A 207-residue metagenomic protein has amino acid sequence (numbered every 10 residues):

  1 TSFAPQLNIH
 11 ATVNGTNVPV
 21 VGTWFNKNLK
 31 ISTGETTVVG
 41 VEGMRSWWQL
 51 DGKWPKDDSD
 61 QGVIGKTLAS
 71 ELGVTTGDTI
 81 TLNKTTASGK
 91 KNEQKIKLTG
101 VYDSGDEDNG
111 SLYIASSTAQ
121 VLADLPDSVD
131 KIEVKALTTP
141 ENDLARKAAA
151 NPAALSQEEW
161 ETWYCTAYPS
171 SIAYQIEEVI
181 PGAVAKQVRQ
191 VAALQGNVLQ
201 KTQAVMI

Functional and structural regions predicted by a protein language model:
T1-G22, K27, K53, W160 (+2 more regions): Hydrophobic, regular-secondary-structure patches
P5-L7, T16-W24, G34-V121, L125-D130 (+1 more regions): Hydrophobic secondary-structure segments that place a key small or acidic residue at a functional site
V13, L29-K30, L72, E141-L144 (+1 more regions): Short acidic/glycine-rich loop or secondary-structure boundary segments that cap or lie
T85-T86, K90-K97, V101-A204: Mechanotransmission and gating elements of multispan inner-membrane complexes involved in transport and envelope
